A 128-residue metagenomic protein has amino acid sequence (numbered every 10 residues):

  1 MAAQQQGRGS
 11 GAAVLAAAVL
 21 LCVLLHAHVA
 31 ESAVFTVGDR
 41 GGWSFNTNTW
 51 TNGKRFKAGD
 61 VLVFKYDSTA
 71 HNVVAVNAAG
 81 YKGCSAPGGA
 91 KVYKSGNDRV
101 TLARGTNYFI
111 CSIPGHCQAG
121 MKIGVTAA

Functional and structural regions predicted by a protein language model:
A2-W43, T69-H71, K82-A128: Extracellular/periplasmic metallocenter environments
G42-F45, G53: N-terminal "mature-chain" segments and other terminal, solvent-exposed stretches
H71-N77: Beta-strand acidic-aromatic groove motif in beta-rich domains, primarily in extracellular
